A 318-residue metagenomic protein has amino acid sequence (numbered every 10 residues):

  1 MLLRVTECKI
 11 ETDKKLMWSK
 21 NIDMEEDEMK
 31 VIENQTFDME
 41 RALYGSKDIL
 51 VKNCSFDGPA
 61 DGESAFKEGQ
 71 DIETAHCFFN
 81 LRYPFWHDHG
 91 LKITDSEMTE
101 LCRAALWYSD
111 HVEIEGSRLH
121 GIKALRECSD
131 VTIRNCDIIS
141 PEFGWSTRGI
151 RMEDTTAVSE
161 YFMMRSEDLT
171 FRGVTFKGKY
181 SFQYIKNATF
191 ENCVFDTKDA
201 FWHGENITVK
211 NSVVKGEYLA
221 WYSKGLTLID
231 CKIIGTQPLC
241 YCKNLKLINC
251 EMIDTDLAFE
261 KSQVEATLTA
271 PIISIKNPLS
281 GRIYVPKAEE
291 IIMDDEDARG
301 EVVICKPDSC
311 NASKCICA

Functional and structural regions predicted by a protein language model:
L2-A318: Long, distal/terminal scaffolding or interaction modules with repetitive or compositionally biased sequence
